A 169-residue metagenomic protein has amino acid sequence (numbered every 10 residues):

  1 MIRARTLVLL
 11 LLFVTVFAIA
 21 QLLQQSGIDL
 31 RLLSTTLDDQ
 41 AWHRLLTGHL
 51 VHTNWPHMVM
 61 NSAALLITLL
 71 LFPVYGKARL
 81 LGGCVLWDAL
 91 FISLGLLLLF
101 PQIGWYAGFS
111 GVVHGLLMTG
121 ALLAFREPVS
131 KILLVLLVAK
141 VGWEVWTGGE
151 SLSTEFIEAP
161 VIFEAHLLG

Functional and structural regions predicted by a protein language model:
I2-R3, L70-L80, L123-V129: Membrane-interface helix-boundary motifs at transmembrane edges
A4, V8-L11, M58, L80-G83 (+2 more regions): Alpha-helical transmembrane segments of integral membrane proteins
L9-W87, S93, L97-A107, E155-V161: N-terminal TM1-TM2 helical hairpin plus the immediately adjacent luminal interfacial "cap"
F13-V16, V85-A89, S130-G142: Central hydrophobic cores of alpha-helical transmembrane segments in multi-pass integral membrane proteins
V59-A63, G108-L117, E164-L168: Membrane-embedded alpha-helical segments of multi-pass membrane proteins, especially the transmembrane helices
S93-L94, G120, V141: Mid-bilayer segments of alpha-helical transmembrane spans in multi-pass integral membrane proteins that mediate
Q102-I132: A contiguous pocket-lining binding segment that forms or flanks enzyme active sites
L134-G169: Terminal transmembrane helical module of multi-pass membrane proteins
